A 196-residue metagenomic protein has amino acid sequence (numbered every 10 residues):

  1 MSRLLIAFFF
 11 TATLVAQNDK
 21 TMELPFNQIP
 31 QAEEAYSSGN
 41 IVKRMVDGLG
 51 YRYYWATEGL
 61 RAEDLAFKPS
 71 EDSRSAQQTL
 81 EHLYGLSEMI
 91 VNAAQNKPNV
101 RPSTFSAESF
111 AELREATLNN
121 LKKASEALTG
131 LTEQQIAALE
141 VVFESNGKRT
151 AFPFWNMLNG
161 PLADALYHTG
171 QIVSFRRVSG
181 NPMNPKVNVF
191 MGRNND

Functional and structural regions predicted by a protein language model:
L4, L49-R52, A56-G59, L86-M89 (+2 more regions): Amphipathic, well-ordered alpha-helical segments in soluble domains
L4-A12: Sec-dependent N-terminal signal peptides
A16-A35: Sec-dependent signal peptide cleavage junction
N18-L24, K43-V46, Y54, A66-S103 (+1 more regions): Short, contiguous alpha-helical
E33, N40-I41: Terminal, regulation- and interaction-focused segments at domain boundaries
G59-L65, A127-A137, R177-N184: Surface-exposed helix-capping loop/turn segments at secondary-structure junctions
E108-S145, R149-H168: Acidic/histidine-rich alpha-helical segments that form the ligand environment of transition-metal centers
